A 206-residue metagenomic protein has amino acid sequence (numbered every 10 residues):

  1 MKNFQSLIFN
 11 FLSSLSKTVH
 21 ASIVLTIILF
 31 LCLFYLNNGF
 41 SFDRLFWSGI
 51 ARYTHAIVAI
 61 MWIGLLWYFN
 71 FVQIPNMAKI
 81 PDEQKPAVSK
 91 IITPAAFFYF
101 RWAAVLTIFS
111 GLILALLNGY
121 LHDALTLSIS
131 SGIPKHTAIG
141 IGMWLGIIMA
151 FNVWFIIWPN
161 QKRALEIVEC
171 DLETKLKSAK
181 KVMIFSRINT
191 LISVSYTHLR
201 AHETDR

Functional and structural regions predicted by a protein language model:
K2-L15, L33-R44, Y68-A96, G119-S128 (+1 more regions): Membrane-interfacial helix termini and the short, flexible loops that connect transmembrane helices in multi-pass
N10-L31, I60-W67, F97-L114: Alpha-helical transmembrane segments of integral membrane proteins, especially early/N-terminal helices
T18-R52, S110-G142: Long, highly hydrophobic alpha-helical transmembrane signal-anchor segments
G49-G64, A138-A150: Alpha-helical transmembrane segments
F69-Q73, I80, P94-W154: Membrane-interface helix-loop-helix modules in multi-pass inner-membrane proteins
I91-L106, S178-I192: Loop-to-transmembrane boundary segments
G140-L145, A150-F151, D171-L172, L176-A179 (+2 more regions): Anionic, Ser/Thr-rich low-complexity intrinsically disordered regions
T197-D205: Conserved small/polar residues in nucleotide/adenosyl-binding loops
